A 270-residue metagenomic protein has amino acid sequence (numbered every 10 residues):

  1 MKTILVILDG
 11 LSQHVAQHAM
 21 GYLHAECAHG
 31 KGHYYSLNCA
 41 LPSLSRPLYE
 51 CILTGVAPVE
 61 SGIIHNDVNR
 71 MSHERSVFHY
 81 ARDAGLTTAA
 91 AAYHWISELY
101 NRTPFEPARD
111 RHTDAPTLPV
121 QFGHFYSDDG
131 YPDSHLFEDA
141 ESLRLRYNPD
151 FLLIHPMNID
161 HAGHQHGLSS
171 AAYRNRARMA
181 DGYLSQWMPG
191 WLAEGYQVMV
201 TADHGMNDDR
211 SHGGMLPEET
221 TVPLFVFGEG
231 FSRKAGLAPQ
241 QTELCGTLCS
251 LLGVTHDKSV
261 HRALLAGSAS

Functional and structural regions predicted by a protein language model:
M1-S270: Feature captures the catalytic ectodomains and active-site-proximal regions of enzymes that hydrolyze or transfer
